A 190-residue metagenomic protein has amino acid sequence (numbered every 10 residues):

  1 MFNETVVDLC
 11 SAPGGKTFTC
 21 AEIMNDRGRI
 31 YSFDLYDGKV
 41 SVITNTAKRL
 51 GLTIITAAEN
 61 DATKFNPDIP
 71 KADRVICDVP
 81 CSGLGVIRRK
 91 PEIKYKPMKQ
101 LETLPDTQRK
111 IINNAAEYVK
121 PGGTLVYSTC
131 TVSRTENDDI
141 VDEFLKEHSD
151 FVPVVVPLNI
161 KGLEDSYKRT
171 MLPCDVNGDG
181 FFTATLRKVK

Functional and structural regions predicted by a protein language model:
M1-K190: S-adenosylmethionine
